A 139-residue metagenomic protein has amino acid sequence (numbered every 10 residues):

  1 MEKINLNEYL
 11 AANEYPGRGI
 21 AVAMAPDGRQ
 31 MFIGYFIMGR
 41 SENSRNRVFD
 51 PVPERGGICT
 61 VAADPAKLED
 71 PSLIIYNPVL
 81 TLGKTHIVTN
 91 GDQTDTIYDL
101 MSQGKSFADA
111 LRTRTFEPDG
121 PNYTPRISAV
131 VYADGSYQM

Functional and structural regions predicted by a protein language model:
M1-M139: Conserved short alpha-helical segments that host acidic/polar catalytic motifs at enzyme active sites
